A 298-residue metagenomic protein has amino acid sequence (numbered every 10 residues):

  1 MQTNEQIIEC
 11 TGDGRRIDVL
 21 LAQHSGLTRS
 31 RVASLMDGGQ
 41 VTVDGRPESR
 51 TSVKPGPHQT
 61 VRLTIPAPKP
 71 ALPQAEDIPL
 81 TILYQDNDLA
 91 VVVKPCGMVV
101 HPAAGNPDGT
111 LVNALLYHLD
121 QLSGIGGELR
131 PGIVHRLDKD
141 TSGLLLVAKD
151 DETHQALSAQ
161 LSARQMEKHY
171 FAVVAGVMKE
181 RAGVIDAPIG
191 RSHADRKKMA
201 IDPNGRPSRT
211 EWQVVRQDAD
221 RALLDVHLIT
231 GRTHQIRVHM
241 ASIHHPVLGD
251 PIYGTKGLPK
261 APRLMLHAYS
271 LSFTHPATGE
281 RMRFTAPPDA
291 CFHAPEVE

Functional and structural regions predicted by a protein language model:
M1-E298: RNA pseudouridine synthases
